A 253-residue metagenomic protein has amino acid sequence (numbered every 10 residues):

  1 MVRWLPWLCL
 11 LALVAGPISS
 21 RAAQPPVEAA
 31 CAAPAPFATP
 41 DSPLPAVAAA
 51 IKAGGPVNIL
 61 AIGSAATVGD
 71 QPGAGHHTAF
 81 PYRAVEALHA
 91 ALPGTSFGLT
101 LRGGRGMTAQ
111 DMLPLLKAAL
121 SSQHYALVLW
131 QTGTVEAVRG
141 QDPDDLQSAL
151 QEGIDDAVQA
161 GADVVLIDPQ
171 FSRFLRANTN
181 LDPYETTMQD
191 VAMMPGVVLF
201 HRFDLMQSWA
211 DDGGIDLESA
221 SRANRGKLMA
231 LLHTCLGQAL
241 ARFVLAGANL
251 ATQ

Functional and structural regions predicted by a protein language model:
P6-G16: Bacterial N-terminal signal peptides
P17-P25: Signal peptide processing junction and immediate N-terminal pro/mature segment of secreted/exported proteins
E28-L101, A118-H124: Serine-esterase "nucleophile elbow" of acetyl-processing enzymes
A30-C31, R102-M107, L129-V138, M193: Cell-envelope and extracellular/periplasmic
D41-A48, A109-L120, D144-G153: Alpha-helical scaffolding within the catalytic cores of extracellular/periplasmic polymer-degrading hydrolases
N58-G63, T67, G98-G103, A126-T132 (+2 more regions): Structural recognition of the beta-strand scaffold that forms the well-ordered cores of secreted hydrolase catalytic
Q131-T134, I154-E185: Active-site segments of SGNH/GDSL-like serine hydrolases that catalyze O-acetyl group transfer/hydrolysis on lipids
S172-Q253: Catalytic His-Asp segment of secreted/periplasmic serine-dependent ester chemistry enzymes
